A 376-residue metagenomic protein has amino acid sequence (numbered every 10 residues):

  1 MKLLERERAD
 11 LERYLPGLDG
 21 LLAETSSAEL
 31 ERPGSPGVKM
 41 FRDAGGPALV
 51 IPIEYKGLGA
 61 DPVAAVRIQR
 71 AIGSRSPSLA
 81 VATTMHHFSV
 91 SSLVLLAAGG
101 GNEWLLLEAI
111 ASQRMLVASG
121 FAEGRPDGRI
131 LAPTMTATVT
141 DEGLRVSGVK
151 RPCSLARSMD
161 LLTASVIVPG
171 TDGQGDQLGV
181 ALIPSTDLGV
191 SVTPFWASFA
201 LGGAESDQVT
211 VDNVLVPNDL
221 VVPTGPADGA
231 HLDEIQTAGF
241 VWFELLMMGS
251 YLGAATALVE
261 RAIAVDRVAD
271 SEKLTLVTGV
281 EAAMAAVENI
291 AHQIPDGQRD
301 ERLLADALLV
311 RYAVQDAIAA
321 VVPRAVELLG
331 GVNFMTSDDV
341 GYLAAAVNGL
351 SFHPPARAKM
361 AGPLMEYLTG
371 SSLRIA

Functional and structural regions predicted by a protein language model:
P16, G253, L274-M284, L308 (+3 more regions): Generic structural signal for well-ordered, non-transmembrane alpha-helical segments in soluble/cytosolic regions
D19-E29, I263-R267, A282-D316, P323-F334: C-terminal helix-coil-helix/basic helical segment that borders enzyme active sites and/or dimer interfaces and provides
P33-D43, A48-S154: Glycine-rich flavin
I68, V146-G148, V211, A255 (+2 more regions): Buried hydrophobic positions in well-ordered alpha/beta secondary-structure cores of metabolic enzymes
V149, V168, T193-S198, V241: Glycine-rich, charged/polar anion/phosphate-binding loops that engage phosphate groups from diverse ligands
V149-D187: DPxDG-like acidic metal-binding loop motif
W196-E281: Glycine-rich beta->alpha junctions and the first turn(s) of the following alpha-helix
G331-A376: Glycine-rich phosphate/cofactor-binding loops in nucleotide/flavin-utilizing enzymes
